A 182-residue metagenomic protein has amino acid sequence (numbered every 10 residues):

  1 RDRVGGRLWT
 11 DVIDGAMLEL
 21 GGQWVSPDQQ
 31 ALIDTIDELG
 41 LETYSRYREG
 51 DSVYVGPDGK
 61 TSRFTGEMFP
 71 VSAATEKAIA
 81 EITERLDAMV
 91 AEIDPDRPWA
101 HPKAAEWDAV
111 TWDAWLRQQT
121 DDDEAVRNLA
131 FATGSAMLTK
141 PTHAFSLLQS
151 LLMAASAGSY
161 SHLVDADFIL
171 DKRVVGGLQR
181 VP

Functional and structural regions predicted by a protein language model:
R1-P182: FAD-dinucleotide binding site
